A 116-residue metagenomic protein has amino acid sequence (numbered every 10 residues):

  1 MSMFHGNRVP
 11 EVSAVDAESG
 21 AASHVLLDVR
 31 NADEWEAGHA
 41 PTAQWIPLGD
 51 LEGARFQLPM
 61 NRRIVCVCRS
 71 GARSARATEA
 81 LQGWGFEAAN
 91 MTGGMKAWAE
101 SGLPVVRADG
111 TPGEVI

Functional and structural regions predicted by a protein language model:
M1-V25, N31-R63, A72-I116: Rhodanese-like catalytic fold shared by cysteine-dependent sulfurtransferases and DSP/PTP-type phosphatases
V67: Short, surface-exposed ligand- or partner-binding patches at beta-edge/loop junctions that are enriched in aromatics
